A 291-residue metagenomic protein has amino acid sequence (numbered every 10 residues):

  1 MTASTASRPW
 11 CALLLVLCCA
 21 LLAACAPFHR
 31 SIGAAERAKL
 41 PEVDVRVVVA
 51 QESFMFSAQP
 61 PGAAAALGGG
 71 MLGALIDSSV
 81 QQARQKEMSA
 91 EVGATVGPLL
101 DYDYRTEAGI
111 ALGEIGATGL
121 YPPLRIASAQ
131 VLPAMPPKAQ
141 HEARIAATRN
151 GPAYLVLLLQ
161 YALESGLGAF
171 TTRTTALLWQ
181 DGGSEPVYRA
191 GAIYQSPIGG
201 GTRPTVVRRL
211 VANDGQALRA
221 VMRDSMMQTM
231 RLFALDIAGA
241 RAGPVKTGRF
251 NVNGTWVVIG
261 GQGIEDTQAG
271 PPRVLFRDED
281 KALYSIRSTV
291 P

Functional and structural regions predicted by a protein language model:
T2-L14: Bacterial N-terminal signal peptides that target proteins for export
L21-A24: C-terminal motif of bacterial Sec signal peptides marking the signal peptidase cleavage site
A26-I115, R241-P291: A structural "domain/chain start" motif
S31-E36, S128-V131, Y161-L163: N-terminal, polar/charged subdomain of small-to-medium soluble alpha/beta proteins
E87-D101, G183-D236: Short secondary-structure boundary motifs at beta->alpha junctions and helix caps
V96-V156: Short, solvent-exposed, polar/charged sequence segments at loop or secondary-structure edges
E114-P122, Q228, L232-A240: Structured segments of extracytoplasmic/periplasmic soluble domains in secreted or envelope-associated proteins
E142-G183, V258-P291: Surface-exposed short loop/turn segments
